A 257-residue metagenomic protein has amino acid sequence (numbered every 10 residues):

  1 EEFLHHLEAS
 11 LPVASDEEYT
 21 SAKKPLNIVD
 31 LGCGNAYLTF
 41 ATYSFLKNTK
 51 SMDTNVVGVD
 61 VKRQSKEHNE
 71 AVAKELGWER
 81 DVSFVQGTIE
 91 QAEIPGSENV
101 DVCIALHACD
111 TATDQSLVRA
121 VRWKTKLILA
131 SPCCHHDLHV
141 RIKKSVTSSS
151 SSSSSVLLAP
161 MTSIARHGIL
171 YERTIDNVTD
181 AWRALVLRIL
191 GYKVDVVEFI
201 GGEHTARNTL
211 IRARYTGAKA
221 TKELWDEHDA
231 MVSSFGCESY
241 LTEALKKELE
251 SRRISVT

Functional and structural regions predicted by a protein language model:
E2-A9, P25-N27, D53-N55, V59-T257: Class I S-adenosyl-L-methionine
H6-A22: Glycine-rich helix-loop-beta junction characteristic of Rossmann-like nucleotide cofactor-binding loops
V13-A14, T49-D53: Inter-helical turn/loop segments and adjacent helix faces that build the functional surface of alpha-helical bundle
K24-G34: Conserved class I S-adenosyl-L-methionine
L31, F40, S131-C133: Short loop/turn segments at strand-loop or loop-helix junctions that form parts of catalytic or ligand-binding pockets
N35-S51: Conserved SAM-binding loop of SAM-dependent methyltransferases across substrates and taxa, primarily the Class I
